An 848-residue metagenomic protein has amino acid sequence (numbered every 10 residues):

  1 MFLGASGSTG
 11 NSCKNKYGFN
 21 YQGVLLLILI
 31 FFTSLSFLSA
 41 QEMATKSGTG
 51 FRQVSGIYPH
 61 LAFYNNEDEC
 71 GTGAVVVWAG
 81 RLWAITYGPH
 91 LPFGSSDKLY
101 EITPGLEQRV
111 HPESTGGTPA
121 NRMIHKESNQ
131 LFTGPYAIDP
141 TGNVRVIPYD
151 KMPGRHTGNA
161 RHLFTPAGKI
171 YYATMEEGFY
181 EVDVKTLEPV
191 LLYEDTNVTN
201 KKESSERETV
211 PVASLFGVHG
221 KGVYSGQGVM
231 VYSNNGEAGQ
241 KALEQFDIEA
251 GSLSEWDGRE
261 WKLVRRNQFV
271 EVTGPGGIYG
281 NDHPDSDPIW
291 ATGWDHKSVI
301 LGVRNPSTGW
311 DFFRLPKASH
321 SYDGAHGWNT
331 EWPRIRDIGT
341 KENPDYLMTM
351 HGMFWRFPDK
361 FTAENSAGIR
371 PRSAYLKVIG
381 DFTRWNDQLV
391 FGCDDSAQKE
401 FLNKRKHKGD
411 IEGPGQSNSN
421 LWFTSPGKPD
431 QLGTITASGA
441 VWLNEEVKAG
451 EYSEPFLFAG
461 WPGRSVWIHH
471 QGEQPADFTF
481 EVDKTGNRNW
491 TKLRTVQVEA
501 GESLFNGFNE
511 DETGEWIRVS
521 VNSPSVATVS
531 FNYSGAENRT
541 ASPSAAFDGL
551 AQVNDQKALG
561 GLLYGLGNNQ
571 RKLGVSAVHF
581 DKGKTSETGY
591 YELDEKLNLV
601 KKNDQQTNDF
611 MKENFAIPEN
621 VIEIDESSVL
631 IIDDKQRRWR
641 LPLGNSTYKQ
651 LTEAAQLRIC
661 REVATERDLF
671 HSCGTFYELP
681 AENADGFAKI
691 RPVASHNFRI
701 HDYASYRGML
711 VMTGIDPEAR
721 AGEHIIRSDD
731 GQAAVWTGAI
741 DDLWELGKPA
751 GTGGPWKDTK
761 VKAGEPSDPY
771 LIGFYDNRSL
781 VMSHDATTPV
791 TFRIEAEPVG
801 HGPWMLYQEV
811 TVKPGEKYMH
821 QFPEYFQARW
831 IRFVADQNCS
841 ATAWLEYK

Functional and structural regions predicted by a protein language model:
T45-D68, A546-Q556: A short helix->beta-strand "capping" segment at the edge of beta-propeller domains
H60-D97, G116-M123, P455, Q556-H579: Beta-strand-rich domains and repeat architectures in extracellular enzymes and scaffolds, especially beta-propellers
E67-A74, S114-S128, K151-G168, N197-Q227 (+8 more regions): Repeated scaffold domains used in trafficking and secretory/extracellular systems, primarily beta-propellers
W83-G116, G134-P148, E181-D183, Y193-E194 (+1 more regions): Beta-propeller domains
D97-P104, E181, L243-E260, L301-P306 (+4 more regions): Beta-propeller blade signature
I289-A291, S298-V299, L315-T362, F456-A459 (+2 more regions): Loop/turn-rich, solvent-exposed surfaces of beta-rich toroidal or solenoidal domains
D381-L443, D702-D758, L771: Blade-level signature of beta-propeller repeat domains, shared across WD40, Kelch, NHL, RCC1 and BNR/Asp-box propellers
E510-A527, E824-C839: Noncatalytic modules at the cell exterior or secretory-pathway interfaces, chiefly beta-strand-rich lectin/adhesion
